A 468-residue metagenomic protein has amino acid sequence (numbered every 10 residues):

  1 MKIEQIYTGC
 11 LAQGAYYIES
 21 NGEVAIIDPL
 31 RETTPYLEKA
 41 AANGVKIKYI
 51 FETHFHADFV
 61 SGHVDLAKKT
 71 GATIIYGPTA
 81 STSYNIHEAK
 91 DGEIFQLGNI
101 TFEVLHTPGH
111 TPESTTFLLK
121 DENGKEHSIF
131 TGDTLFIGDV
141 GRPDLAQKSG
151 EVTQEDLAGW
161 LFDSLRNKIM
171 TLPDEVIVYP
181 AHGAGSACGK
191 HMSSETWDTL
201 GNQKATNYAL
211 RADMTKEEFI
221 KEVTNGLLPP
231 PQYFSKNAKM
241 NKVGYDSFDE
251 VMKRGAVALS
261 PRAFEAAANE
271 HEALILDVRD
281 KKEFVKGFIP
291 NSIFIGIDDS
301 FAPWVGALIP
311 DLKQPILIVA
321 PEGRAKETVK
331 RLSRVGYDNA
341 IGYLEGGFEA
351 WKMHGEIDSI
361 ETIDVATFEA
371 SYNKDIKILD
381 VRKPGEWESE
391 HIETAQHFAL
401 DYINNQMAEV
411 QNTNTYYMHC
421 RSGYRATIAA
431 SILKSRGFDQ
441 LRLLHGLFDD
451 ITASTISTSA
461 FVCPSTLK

Functional and structural regions predicted by a protein language model:
M1-K46, F117-G132, I137-G138: Conserved beta-strand hairpin/beta-sheet module of binuclear metal-dependent hydrolase folds, prominently
I18, D28, H54, L66 (+8 more regions): Divalent metal-coordination and catalytic microenvironments
I26-I27, I47-H56, I74-T79, H106-G109 (+5 more regions): Active-site neighborhood of phospho(di)ester-bond hydrolases with catalytic His/Asp-centered motifs
P29-L30, F55, T79, T111 (+6 more regions): Active-site metal-binding loops of divalent metal-dependent hydrolases
T33-I75: Active-site metal-binding motif and surrounding structural segment of the metallo-beta-lactamase
T111-P230: Metallo-beta-lactamase
R142-D144, E155, N202-K239, V243-Y245 (+2 more regions): Rhodanese-like catalytic fold shared by cysteine-dependent sulfurtransferases and DSP/PTP-type phosphatases
M252-A263: A contiguous, basic/glycine-rich beta-loop/short-helix subdomain that forms a polymer-engagement track
